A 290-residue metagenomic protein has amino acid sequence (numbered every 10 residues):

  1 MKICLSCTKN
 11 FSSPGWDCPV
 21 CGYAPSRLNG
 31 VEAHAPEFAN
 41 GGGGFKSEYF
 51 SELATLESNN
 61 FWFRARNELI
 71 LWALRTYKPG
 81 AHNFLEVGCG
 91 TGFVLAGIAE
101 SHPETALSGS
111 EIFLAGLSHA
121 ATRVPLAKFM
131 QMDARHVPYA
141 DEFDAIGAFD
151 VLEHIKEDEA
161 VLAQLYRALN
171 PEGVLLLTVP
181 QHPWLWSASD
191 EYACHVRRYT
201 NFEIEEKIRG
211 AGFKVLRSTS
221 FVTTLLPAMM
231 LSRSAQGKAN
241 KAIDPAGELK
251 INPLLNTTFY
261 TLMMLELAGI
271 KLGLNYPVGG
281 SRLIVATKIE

Functional and structural regions predicted by a protein language model:
M1-F149, L162, L249-P253, G269 (+1 more regions): Conserved N-terminal segment of class I S-adenosyl-L-methionine
N10, L225-E290: A C-terminal cap/extension of S-adenosyl-L-methionine-dependent methyltransferases that defines the acceptor-substrate
A54-T55, L175-R197, N201-R209: Short, glycine-/aromatic-enriched active-site segment of Class I SAM-dependent methyltransferases
F149-L152, T178: Residues lining the SAM
I155-E159, V179: A structural helix-start
E159-V174: A short glycine-rich, Lys/Arg-flanked "PGG" loop and its adjoining helix->strand segment in the class I
F213-T223: Conserved S-adenosyl-L-methionine
